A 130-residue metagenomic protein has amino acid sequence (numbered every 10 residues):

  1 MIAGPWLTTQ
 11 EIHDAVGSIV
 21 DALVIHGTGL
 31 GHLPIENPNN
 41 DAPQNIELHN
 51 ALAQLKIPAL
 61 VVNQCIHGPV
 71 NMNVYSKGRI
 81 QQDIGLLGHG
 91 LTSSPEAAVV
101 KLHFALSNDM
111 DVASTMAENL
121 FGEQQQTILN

Functional and structural regions predicted by a protein language model:
I2-W6, G17, D21-N130: Active-site catalytic microenvironments in core metabolic enzymes, especially phosphate/sugar-handling
Q10-I12, V16: Redox- and metal-dependent alpha/beta enzyme cores, enriched for Fe-S-associated oxidoreductases and cofactor-handling
